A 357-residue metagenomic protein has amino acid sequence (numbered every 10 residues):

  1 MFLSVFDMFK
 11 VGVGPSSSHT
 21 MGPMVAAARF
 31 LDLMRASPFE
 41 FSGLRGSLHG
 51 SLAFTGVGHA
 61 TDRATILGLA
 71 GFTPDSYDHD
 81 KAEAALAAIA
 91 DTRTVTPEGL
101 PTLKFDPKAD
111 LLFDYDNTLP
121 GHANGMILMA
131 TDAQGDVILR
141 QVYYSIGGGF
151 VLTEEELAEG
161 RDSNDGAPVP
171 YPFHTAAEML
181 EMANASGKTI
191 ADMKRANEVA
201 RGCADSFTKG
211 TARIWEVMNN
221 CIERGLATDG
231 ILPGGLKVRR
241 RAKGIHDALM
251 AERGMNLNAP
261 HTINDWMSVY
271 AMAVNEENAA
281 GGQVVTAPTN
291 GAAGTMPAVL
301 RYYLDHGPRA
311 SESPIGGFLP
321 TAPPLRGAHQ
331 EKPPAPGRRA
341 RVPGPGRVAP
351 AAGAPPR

Functional and structural regions predicted by a protein language model:
F2-V13, R29-F30, G43: N-terminal signal-anchor module of multipass membrane proteins
F9-A27, G281-V299, R339-G353, R357: Conserved phosphate/anionic-ligand binding catalytic regions in large, soluble enzymes, centered on
A26, T61-D62, N124, I214 (+1 more regions): Generic hydrophobic, aliphatic-rich segments that mediate packing or membrane embedding
A26-A36, T61-G71, R301-R309: A glycine- and small-aliphatic-rich helix-loop capping segment at beta-alpha/alpha-beta transitions that lines
P38-F39, T118-H122, E276-N278: Solvent-exposed alpha-helices and their adjacent loops that cap or buttress functional pockets in soluble metabolic
F39-T92, P314-R357: A structural-propensity feature for long, helix-poor, extended segments
P74-M255: C-terminal regulatory domains involved in ligand/effector binding and gene-expression control
R201-A340: Accessory "access/gating" subregions that flank catalytic or transport cores
